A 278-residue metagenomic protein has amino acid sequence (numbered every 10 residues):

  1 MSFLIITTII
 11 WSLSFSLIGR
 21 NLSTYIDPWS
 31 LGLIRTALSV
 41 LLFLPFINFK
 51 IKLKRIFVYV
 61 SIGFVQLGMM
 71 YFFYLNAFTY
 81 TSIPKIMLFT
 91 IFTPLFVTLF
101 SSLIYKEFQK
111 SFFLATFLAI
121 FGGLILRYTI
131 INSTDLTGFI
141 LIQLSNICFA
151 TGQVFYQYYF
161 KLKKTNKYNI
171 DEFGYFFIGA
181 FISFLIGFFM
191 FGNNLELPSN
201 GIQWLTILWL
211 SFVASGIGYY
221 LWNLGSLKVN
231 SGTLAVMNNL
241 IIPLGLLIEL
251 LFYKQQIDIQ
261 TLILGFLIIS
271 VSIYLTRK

Functional and structural regions predicted by a protein language model:
M1-S30, I120-F121, I131-K161, I182 (+1 more regions): Glycine-/small-residue-enriched transmembrane alpha-helix faces in small-molecule transporters and effluxers
M1-T7, N48-Y74, T137-S145, L197-I217 (+2 more regions): Loop-to-transmembrane-helix transition segments
I10, S14-F15, L44-T90, I125 (+1 more regions): Specific transmembrane alpha-helical segments of multi-pass solute transporters/efflux pumps, especially DMT/EamA
L13, L17-R20, L38-R55, I120-T134 (+3 more regions): Membrane-interface helix-cap regions at the ends of transmembrane helices in multi-pass membrane proteins
T24-M69, F96-F100, C148-Y156, F173-F191 (+1 more regions): Transmembrane alpha-helices of multi-pass small-molecule transport proteins
L33-I34, K85-F92, Y156-F181, F212-L251: Helix-helix packing/entry segments at the starts of transmembrane helices
L42-K50, Y74, T93-L114, P243-L262: C-terminal transmembrane-helix exit sites in multi-pass transporters
F43, F108-Y128, N239, I259-K278: Hydrophobic transmembrane alpha-helices of multi-pass small-molecule transport proteins
